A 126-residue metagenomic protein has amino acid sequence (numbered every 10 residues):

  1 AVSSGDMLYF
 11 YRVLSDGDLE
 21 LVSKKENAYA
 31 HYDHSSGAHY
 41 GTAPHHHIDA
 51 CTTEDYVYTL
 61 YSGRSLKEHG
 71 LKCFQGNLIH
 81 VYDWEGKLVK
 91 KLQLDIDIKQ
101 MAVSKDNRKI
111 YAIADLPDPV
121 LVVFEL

Functional and structural regions predicted by a protein language model:
A1-L126: Eukaryotic scaffold repeat domains enriched in small/polar residues
